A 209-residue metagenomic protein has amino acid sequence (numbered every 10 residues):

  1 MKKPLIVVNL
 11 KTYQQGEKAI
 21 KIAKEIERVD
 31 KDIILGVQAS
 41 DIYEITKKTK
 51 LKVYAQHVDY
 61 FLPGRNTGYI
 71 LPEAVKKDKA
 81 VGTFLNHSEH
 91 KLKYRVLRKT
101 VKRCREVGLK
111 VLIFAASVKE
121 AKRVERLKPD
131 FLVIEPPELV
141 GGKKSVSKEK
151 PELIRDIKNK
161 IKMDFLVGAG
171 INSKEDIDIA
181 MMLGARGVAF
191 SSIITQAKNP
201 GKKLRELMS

Functional and structural regions predicted by a protein language model:
M1-I70, V111, K119-D130, Q196 (+1 more regions): Conserved N-terminal beta1-alpha1 strand-loop-helix module at the mouth
K11, Q38, V75, V124 (+4 more regions): Conserved, mostly hydrophobic/aromatic
T49-C104: Glycine/small-residue-rich loop that forms an oxyanion/phosphate-binding "nest" at active or ligand-binding sites
H57-D59, G64-N66, K93-R95, I113-V118 (+1 more regions): Glycine-rich beta-to-alpha transition loops that act as phosphate-gripper elements at the mouths of alpha/beta enzyme
V81-L92, F131-K144, L183-K203: Glycine-rich phosphate-binding active-site loops on the catalytic face of alpha/beta enzymes
T100-E106, V146-K148, M181, S192-S209: C-terminal helical cap(s) of enzyme catalytic domains, especially alpha/beta-barrels
A115-K128, I161, V167, I171-V188: Catalytic cores of alpha/beta
K122-I134, S145-M163: Short loop-to-alpha-helix "cap/lid" segments that border enzyme active sites across diverse enzyme classes
